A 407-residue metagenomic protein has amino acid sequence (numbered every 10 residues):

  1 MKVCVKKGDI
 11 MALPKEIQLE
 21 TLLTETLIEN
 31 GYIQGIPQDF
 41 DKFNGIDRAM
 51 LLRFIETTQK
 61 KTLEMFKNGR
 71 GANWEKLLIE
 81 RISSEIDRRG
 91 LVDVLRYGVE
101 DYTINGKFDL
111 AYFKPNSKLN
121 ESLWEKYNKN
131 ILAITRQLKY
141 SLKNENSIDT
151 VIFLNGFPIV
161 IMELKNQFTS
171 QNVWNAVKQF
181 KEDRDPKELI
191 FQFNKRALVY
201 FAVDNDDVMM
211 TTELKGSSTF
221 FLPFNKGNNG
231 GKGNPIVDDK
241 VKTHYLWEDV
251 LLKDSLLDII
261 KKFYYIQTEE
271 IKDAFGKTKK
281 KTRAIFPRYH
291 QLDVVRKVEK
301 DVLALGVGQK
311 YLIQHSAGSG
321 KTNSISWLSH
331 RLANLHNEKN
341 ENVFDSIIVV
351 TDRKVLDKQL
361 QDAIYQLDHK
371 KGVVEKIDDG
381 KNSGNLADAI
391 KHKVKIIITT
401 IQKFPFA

Functional and structural regions predicted by a protein language model:
K2-S346, V355, Q359-K370, H392 (+1 more regions): ATP-dependent helicase/translocase motor core
L312-A317, V350-D352, G380-N385: A glycine-rich phosphate-binding loop feature that marks nucleotide/adenosyl-phosphate handling sites
Q366, G380-I397: Conserved motor-coupling elements within RecA-like helicase/translocase cores
E375-K381, P405-A407: Short gly/ser/thr-rich secondary-structure transition/capping motifs
V394-A407: Conserved RecA-like ASCE ATPase "motif II neighborhood" in helicase/translocase motors
